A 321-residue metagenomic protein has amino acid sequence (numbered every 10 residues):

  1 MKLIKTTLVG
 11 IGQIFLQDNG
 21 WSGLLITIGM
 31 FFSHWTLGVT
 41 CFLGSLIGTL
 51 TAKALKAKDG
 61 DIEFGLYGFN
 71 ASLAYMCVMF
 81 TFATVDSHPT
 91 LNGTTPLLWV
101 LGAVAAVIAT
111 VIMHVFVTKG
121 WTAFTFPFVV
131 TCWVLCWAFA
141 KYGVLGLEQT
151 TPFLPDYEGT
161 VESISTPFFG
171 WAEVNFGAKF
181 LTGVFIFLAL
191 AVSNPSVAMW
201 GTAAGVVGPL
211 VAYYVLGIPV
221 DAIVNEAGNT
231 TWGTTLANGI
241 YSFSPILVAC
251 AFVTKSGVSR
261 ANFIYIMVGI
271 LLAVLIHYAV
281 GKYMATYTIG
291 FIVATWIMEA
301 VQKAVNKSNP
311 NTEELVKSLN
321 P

Functional and structural regions predicted by a protein language model:
M1-A57, L135, F139, F169-G177 (+10 more regions): N-terminal signal-anchor module of multipass membrane proteins
F31-L43, T90-V104, F169-F180, T231-S244: Structural signature of hydrophobic alpha-helical transmembrane segments
I47-G60, V107-V117, F185-S193, V248-T254: C-terminal ends of transmembrane helices
A52, K56-Y67, S72-A83, Y213-P219 (+2 more regions): A structural feature that tracks compact, well-ordered secondary-structure segments with a strong bias toward
A74-N92, W99-V117, V248-V258, A273-Y278 (+1 more regions): Short helix-perturbing small/polar motifs within transmembrane alpha-helices
P96-V100, K119-P127, A237-F243, F263 (+1 more regions): Loop-to-transmembrane alpha-helix initiation sites
A105, P127-C132, W200-P209, N262-V274 (+1 more regions): Central hydrophobic cores of alpha-helical transmembrane segments in multi-pass integral membrane proteins
A123-T182, N320-P321: Long hydrophobic alpha-helical segments that form multi-pass transmembrane helix bundles in integral membrane proteins
